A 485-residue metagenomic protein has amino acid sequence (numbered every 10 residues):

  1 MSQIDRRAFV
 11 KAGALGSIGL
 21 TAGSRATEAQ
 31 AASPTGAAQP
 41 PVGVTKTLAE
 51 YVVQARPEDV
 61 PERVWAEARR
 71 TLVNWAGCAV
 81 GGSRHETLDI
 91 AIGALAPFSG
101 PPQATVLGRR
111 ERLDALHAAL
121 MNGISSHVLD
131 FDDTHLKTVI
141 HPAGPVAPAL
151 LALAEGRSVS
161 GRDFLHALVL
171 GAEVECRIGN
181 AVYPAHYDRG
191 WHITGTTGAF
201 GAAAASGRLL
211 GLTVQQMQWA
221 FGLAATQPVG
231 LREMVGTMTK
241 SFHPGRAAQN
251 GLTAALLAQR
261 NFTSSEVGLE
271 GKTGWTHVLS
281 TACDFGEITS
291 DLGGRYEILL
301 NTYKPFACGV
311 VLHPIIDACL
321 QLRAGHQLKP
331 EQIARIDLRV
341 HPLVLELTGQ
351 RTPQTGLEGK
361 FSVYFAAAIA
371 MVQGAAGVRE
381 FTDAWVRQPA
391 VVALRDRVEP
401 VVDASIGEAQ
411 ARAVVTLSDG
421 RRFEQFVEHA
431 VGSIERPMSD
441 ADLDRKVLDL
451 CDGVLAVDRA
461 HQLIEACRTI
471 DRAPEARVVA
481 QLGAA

Functional and structural regions predicted by a protein language model:
S2-V139, V235-Q249, T253-A485: Terminal-appendage/accessory-domain detector
G82, L150-R157, A203-L209, A255-A258 (+1 more regions): Well-ordered alpha-helical scaffold segments within catalytic/enzyme domains
N122, V146, A224-P228: Pore- and pathway-forming membrane helices of multi-pass small-molecule/ion transporters and channels
D133-C176: Hydrophobic alpha-helical hairpins/lids featuring a short glycine-rich hinge
G144-A152, T197, G201-A205, P314-D317 (+1 more regions): Short amphipathic alpha-helical face segments that pack within enzyme cores and frequently flank/anchor catalytic
L151, G179, Y183, A204 (+2 more regions): Short glycine-/small-residue-rich flexible loop motifs, especially phosphate/cofactor-binding loops
S158, R162-Q249, T253: Glycine-rich, mobile lid/loop segments that gate access to catalytic sites or pores
